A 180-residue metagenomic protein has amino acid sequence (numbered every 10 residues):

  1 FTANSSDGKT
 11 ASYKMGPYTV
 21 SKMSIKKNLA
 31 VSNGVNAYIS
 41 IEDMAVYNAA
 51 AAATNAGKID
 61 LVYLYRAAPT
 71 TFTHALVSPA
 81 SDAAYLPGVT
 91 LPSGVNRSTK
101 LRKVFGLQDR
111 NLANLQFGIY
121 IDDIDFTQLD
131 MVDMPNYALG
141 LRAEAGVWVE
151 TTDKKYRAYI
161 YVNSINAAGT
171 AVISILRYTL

Functional and structural regions predicted by a protein language model:
F1, Y13-Y18, L61, V147-V149 (+1 more regions): Hydrophobic beta-strand residues in large extracellular and virion-surface proteins
T2-S6: Beta-strand-rich extracellular modules
G8-P135: N-terminal "domain-start" segment
A113-A158, I165-A168: Acidic, glycine-rich flexible loop segments
Y159-Y161, I175: Conserved blade-register residue in beta-propeller folds
A167-Y178: Short, solvent-exposed secondary-structure boundary/capping segments
